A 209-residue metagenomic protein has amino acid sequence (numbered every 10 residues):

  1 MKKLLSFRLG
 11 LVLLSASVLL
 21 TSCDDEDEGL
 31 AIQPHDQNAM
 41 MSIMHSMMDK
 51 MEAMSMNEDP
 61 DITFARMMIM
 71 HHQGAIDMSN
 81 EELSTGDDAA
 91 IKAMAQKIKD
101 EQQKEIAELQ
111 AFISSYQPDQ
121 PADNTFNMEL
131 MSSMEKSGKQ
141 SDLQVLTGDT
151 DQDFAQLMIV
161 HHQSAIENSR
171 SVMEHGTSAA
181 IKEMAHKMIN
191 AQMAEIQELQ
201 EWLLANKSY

Functional and structural regions predicted by a protein language model:
M1-G10: Bacterial N-terminal signal peptides that target proteins for export
V18-S22: C-terminal motif of bacterial Sec signal peptides marking the signal peptidase cleavage site
D25-Y209: All-alpha RGS (Regulator of G-protein Signaling) helical domain and cognate RGS-like helical scaffolds
